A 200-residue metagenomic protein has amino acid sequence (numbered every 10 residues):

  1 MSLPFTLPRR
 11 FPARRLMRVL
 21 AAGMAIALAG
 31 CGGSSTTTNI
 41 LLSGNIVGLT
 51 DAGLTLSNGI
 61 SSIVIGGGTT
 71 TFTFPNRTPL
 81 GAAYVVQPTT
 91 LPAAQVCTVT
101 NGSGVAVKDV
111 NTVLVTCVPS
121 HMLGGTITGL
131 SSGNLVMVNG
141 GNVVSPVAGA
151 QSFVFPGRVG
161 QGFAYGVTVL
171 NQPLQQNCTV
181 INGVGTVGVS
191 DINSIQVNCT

Functional and structural regions predicted by a protein language model:
S2-L20: Bacterial N-terminal signal peptides that target proteins for export
S2-T6, G23-V47: Bacterial Sec-dependent N-terminal signal peptides
G33-L41, V115-G124, T200: Short domain-boundary/entry signatures in modular proteins, especially in secreted/extracellular architectures
I40-G48, L123-I127, V167: A short, amphipathic beta-strand motif
L49-S62, L130-N142: Short, ordered, surface-exposed loop/turn motifs in non-cytosolic proteins
I60-T71, G141-S152: Short, acidic Ser/Thr/Gly-rich low-complexity loop/linker segments typical of extracellular and cell-surface proteins
G66, Q87-P119, T168-T200: Structured interaction patches on ligand/partner-binding surfaces of diverse proteins
T69-Q87, P92, S152-T168, P173: Short Pro-Gly-centered beta-turn/loop motif in secreted/extracellular proteins
